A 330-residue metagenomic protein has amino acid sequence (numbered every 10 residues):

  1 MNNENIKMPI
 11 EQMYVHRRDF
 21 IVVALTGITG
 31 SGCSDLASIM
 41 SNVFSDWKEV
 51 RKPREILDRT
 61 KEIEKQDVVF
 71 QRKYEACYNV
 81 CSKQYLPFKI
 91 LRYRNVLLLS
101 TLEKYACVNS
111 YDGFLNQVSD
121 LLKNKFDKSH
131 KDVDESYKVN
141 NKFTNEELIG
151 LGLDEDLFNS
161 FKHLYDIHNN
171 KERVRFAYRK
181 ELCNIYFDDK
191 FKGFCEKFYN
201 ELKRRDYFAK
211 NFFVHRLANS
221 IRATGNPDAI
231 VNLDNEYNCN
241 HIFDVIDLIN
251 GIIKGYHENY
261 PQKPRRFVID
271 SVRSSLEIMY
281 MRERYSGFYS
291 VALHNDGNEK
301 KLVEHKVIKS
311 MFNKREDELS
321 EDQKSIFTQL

Functional and structural regions predicted by a protein language model:
M1-V268, S274-L330: Glycine-rich phosphate-binding loop of ATP-dependent small-molecule kinases
